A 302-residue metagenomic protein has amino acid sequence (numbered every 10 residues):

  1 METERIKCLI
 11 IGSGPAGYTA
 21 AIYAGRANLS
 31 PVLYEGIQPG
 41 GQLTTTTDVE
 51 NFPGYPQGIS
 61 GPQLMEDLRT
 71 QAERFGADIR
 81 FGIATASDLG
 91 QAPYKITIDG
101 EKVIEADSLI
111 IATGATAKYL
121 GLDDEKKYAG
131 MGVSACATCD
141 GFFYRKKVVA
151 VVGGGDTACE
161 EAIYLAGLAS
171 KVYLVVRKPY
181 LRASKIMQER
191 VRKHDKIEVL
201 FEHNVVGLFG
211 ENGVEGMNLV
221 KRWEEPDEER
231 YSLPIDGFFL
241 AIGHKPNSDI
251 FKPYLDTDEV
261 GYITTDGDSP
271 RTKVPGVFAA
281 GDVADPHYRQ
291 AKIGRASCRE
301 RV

Functional and structural regions predicted by a protein language model:
R5-K7, F81-G82, R145-K147, E202 (+1 more regions): Phosphate-coordination loops involved in phosphoryl transfer and adenosine-cofactor binding
I6-F75, C159-K185, D258: Beta1-alpha1 glycine-rich phosphate/pyrophosphate-binding loop at the start of Rossmann-like nucleotide-binding domains
G14-P15, Q38, A115-A117, D156-T157 (+1 more regions): Residue-level detector of alpha-helix initiation sites
A72-I98, V103-E105, G167-G267: A Rossmann-like FAD-binding core segment of flavoenzymes
I79-F142: Glycine/small-residue-rich loop that forms an oxyanion/phosphate-binding "nest" at active or ligand-binding sites
T116, G121, K126-F143, I242-Q290: FAD-site-proximal beta/loop scaffold in flavoenzymes
C159-E161, A280-R299: A conserved FAD-binding loop/helix module that cradles the flavin
